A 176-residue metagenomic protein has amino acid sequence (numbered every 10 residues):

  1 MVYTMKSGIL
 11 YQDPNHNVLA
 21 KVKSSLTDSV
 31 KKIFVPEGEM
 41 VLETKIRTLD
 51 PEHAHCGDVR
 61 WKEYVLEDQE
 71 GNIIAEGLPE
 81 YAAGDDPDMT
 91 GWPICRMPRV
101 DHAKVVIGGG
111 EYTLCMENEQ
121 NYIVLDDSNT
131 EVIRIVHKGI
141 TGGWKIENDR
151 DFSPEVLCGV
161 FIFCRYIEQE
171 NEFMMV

Functional and structural regions predicted by a protein language model:
M1-V176: Intrinsically disordered, low-complexity proline/glycine-rich segments
